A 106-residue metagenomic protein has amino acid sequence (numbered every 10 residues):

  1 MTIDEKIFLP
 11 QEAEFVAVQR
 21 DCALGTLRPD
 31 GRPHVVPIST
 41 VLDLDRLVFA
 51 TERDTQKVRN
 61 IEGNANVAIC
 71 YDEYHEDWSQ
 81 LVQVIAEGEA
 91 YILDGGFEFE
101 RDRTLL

Functional and structural regions predicted by a protein language model:
M1-T2, D21, W78, E87: A generic, residue-level signal for flexible/boundary positions that often mark functional hotspots
M1-V18: Extreme N-terminal tail/first-helix region
E12-A13, L42-D43, E87: A short, structure-level motif marking secondary-structure boundaries and short turns
Q19-R53, I61, I69-E73: Short beta-strand segments
D54-L106: Short, structured beta-strand-loop surface elements
